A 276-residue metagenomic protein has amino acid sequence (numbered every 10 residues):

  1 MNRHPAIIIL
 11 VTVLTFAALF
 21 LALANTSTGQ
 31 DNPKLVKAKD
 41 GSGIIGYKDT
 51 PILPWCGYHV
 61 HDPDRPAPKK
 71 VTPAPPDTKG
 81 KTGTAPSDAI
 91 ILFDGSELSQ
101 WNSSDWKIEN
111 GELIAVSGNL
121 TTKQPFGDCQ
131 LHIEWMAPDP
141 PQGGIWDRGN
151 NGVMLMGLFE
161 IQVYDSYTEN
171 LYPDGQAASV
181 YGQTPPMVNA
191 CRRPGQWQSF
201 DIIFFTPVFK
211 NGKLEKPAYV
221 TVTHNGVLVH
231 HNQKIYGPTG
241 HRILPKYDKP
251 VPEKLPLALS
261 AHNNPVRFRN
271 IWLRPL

Functional and structural regions predicted by a protein language model:
M1-P5: Positively charged n-region of N-terminal signal peptides that target proteins for export
V11-A22: Bacterial N-terminal signal peptides
Q30-L276: Carbohydrate-interacting regions of secretory-pathway proteins
